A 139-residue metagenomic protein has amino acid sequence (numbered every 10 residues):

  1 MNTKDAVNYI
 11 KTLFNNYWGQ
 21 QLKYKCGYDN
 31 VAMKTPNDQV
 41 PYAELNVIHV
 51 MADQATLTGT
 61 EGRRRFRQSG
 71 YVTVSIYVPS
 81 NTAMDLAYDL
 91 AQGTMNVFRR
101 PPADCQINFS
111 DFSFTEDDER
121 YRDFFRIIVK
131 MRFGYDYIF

Functional and structural regions predicted by a protein language model:
M1-G59, M84-D85, D89: Small/polar-rich, solvent-exposed N-terminal microdomains that initiate assembly or binding
M1-K4, N81, D85, D118-Y121 (+1 more regions): Charge-dense, low-complexity intrinsically disordered segments
Q21, D89-F139: Acidic-leaning, charged glycine-interspersed low-complexity segments
M51-A55, Y77-T82, D136-F139: Short, cysteine-centered beta-strand-loop-beta hairpins and adjacent loop/turn segments enriched in charged/polar
R63, R67, V78-R99: Extracellular/virion structural assembly segments
R64-S80, F125-D136: Oligomerization/assembly interface segments of phage tail-like spikes and tubes
